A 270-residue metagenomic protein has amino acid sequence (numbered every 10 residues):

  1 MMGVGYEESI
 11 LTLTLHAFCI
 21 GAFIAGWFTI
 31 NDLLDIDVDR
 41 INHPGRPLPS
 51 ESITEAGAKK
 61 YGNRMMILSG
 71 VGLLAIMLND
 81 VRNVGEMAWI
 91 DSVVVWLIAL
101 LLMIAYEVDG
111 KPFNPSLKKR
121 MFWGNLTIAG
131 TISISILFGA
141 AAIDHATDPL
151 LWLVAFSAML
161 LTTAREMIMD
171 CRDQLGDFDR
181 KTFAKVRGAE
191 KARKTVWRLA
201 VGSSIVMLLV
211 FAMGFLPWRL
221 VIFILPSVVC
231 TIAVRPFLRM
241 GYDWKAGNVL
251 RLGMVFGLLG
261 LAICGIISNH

Functional and structural regions predicted by a protein language model:
M1-L34, E51, G72-L74, D91-I104 (+1 more regions): Membrane-embedded alpha-helical segments that form the functional core of polytopic membrane enzymes, especially those
M2-G5, V71-G85, G139-A142, I205-G214 (+3 more regions): Hydrophobic alpha-helical transmembrane segments
M2-T12, N125-Q174, R193-K194, L199-G202: Functional transmembrane core segments of multi-pass inner-membrane proteins
L11-C19, K59-M65, I90-V95, W123-I128 (+4 more regions): Alpha-helical transmembrane segments of integral membrane proteins
I36, R40-L97, R180-L216: Multi-pass membrane catalytic core of lipid/isoprenoid biosynthesis enzymes
G57-A146: Intramembrane alpha-helical segments
F113-M121, L208-H270: Extended hydrophobic alpha-helices typical of membrane-associated regions
R120-G139, A184-E190, N248-C264: Small-residue-rich segments of transmembrane alpha-helices in multi-pass membrane proteins, especially helix faces
